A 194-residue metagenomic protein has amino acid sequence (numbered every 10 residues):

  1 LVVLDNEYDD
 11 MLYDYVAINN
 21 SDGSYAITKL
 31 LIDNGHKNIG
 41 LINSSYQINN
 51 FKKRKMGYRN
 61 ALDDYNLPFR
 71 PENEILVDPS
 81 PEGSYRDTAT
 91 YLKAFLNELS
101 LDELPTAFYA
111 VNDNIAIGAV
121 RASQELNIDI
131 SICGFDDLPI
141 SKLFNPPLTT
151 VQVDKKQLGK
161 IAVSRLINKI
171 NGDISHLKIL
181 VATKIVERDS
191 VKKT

Functional and structural regions predicted by a protein language model:
L1-K29, D33, S100-E103: Alpha-helical recognition/docking segments in bacterial nutrient-uptake and carbohydrate-utilization systems
N6, Y15-A26, I42-K93, Y109-I117 (+3 more regions): Hinge/beta->alpha junction and helix N-cap segments in small-molecule ligand-binding domains
L12-Y13, I32, F51-K52, G118-V120 (+1 more regions): Short glycine-/acidic-enriched loop or helix-start segments at secondary-structure transitions that form or flank
K29, D33, M56, N60-D64 (+3 more regions): Short, well-ordered alpha-helices that flank and scaffold nucleotide-derived cofactor binding pockets
N34-H36, L67-F69, I128: Helix N-cap/coil-helix junction residues
H36-N38, T106: Short acidic/polar active-site loop segments enriched in Thr and Asp
A89, K93-T194: Flexible loop/turn connectors
